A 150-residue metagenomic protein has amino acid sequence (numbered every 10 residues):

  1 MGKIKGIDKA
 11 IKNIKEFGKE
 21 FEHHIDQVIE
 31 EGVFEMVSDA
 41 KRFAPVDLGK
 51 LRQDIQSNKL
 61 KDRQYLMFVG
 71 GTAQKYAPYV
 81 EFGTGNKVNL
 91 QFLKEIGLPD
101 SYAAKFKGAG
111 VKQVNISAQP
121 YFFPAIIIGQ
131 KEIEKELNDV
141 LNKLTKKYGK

Functional and structural regions predicted by a protein language model:
M1-A77, K87-K150: Short, Lys/Arg-rich flexible segments
V80: Short, conserved beta-strand/beta-arch hydrophobic-aromatic motifs that form part of recognition grooves or interface
